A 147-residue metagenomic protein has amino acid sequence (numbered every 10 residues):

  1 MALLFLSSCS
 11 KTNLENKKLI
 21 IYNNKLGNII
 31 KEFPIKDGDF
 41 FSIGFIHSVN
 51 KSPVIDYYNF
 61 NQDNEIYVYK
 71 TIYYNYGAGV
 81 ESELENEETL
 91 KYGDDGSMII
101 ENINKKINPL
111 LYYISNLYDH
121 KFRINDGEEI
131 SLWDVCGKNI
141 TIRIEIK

Functional and structural regions predicted by a protein language model:
E15-I20: Short structural boundary motif marking the start of a folded domain
Y22-F60, E65-T71: N-terminal secretory signal peptides
F41, N59, I66-K70, A78-K147: Mature, soluble, non-transmembrane domains
N75: Glycine-rich catalytic cores of cysteine/serine-nucleophile enzymes that process amide/ester linkages in cell-envelope
